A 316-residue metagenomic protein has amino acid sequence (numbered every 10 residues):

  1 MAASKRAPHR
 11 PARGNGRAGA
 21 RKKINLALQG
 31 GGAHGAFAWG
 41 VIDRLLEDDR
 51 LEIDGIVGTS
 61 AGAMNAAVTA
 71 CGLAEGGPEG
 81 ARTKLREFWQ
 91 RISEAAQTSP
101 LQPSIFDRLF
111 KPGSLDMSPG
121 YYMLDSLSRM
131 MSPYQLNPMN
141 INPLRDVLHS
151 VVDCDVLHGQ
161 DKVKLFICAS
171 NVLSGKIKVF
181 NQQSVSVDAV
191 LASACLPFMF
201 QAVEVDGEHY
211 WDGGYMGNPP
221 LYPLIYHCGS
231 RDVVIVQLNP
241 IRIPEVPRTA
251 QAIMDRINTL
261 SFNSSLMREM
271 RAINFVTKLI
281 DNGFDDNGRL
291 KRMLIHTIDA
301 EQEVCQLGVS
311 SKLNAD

Functional and structural regions predicted by a protein language model:
A2-V57, A67-D316: Patatin-like phospholipase
G58, G62: Gly/Ala-rich beta-loop-alpha elbow adjacent to hydrolase catalytic centers
